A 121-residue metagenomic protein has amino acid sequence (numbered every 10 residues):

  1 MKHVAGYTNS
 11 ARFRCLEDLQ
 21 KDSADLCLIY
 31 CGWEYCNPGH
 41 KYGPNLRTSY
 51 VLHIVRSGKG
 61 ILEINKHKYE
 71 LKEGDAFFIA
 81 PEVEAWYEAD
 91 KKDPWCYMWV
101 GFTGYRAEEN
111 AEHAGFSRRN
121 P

Functional and structural regions predicted by a protein language model:
M1-E70, A76, E108: Generic protein-terminus/edge-of-domain signal
V55-S57, A80, D90: A short, compositionally biased micro-patch
K68, D75, K92, A114-G115: Short, glycine/charged-enriched secondary-structure capping and boundary segments
K68, E82-R106: Ligand-binding loop in jelly-roll beta-barrel domains
E108-P121: Amphipathic alpha-helical segments enriched in hydrophobic/aromatic residues interleaved with Lys/Arg
